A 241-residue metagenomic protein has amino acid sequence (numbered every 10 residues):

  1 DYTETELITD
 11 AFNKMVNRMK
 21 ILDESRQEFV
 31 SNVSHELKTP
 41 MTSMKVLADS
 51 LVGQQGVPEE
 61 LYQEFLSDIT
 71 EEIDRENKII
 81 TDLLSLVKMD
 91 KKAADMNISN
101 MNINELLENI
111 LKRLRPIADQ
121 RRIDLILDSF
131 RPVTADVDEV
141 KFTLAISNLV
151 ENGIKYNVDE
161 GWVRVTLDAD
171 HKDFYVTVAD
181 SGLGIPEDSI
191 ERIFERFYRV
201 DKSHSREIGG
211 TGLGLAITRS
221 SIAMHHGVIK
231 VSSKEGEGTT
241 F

Functional and structural regions predicted by a protein language model:
D1-V30, L47-G56, L66-S67, K88 (+5 more regions): Membrane-proximal HAMP signal-relay module
E71-E76: Short alpha-helical segment of the dimerization/phosphotransfer core of two-component systems
N97-N100, D119-Q120, D124-T134: Conserved catalytic submotifs in the C-terminal HATPase_c
P116, L183-G184: Glycine-rich G1-box
G153-I154: Short helix-loop "hinge" at the ATP-lid/N-box region of the Bergerat-fold HATPase_c
E160-K172: Short beta-strand/loop element within the Bergerat-fold HATPase_c
D180: Acidic ATP/Mg2+-coordinating residue in the GHKL
I185-R199: Short conserved segment of the HATPase_c
